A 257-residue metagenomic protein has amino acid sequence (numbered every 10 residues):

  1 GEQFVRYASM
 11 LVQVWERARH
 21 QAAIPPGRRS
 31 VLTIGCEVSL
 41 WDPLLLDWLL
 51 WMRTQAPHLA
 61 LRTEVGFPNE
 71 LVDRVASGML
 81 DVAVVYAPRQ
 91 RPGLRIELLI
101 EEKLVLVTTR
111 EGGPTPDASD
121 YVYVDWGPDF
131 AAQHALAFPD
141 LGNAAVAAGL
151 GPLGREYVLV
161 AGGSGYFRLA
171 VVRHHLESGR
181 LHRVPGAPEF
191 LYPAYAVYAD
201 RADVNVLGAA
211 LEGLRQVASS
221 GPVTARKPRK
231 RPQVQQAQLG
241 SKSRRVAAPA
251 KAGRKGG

Functional and structural regions predicted by a protein language model:
G1-I24: Alpha-helical "hinge/linker" immediately C-terminal to small N-terminal DNA-binding modules
Q3-Y7, L44, D117-D120, Q133 (+1 more regions): Short amphipathic alpha-helical coupling segments at ligand-binding clamshell hinges and other catalytic/signaling
R29-R91: Central regulatory/effector-binding core of bacterial HTH transcription factors
F67-L71, A76, Y86, F138-E189: Hydrophobic hinge/microswitch elements
G93-L136, P193-R201: Hydrophobic/proline-rich hinge and linker segments of small-molecule sensing/allosteric domains, predominantly
R110-G113, G186-P232: A late-sequence structural motif
D117-A145, G149-G154, L207, G221 (+1 more regions): Secondary-structure junction motif
R226-G257: Polybasic, lysine-enriched low-complexity intrinsically disordered terminal tails
